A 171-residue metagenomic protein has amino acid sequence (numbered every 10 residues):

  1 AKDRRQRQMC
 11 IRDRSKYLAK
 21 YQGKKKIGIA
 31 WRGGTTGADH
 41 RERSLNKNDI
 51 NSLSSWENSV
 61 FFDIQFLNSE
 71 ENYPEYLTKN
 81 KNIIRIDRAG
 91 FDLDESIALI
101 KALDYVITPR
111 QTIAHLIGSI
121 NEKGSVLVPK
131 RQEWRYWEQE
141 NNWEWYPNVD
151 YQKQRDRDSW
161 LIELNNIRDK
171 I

Functional and structural regions predicted by a protein language model:
A1, A19, N141-W143: Short secondary-structure boundary/capping segments
A1-D13, Y151: Single conserved hydrophobic/aromatic residue that forms the stacking wall/gate of nucleotide- or nucleobase-binding
R12-I27: Nucleotide-sugar donor-binding and catalytic loop/hinge architecture of NDP-sugar-dependent glycosyltransferases
K24-G37: Conserved donor-binding/catalytic core segment of Leloir-type glycosyltransferases
A30, I64, P109, L127-K130 (+1 more regions): Generic beta-sheet signal
T35-E42, I86-D87, R155: Acyl-group handling in specialized metabolite and lipid biosynthesis
H40, K47, N51-S125: Donor-binding and catalytic core of enzymes assembling or modifying cell-surface/extracellular glycoconjugates
N72-D87, H115-K170: Nucleotide-sugar donor-binding patch of glycosyltransferase catalytic domains
